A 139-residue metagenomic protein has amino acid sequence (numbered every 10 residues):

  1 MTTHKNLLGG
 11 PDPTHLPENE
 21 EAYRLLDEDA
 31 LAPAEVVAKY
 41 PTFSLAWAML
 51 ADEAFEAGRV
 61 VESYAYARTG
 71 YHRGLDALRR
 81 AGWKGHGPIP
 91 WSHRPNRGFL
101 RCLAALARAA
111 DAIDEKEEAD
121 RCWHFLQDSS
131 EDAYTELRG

Functional and structural regions predicted by a protein language model:
M1-G85, L103, R108-G139: N-terminal alpha-helical interaction modules that lie
E35-K39, P90-P95: Solvent-exposed loop and edge beta-strand segments that line ligand/cofactor-binding and catalytic clefts
S44, H93-N96, L100: Start-of-helix signal in alpha-solenoid helical-repeat scaffolds, especially tetratricopeptide repeats
